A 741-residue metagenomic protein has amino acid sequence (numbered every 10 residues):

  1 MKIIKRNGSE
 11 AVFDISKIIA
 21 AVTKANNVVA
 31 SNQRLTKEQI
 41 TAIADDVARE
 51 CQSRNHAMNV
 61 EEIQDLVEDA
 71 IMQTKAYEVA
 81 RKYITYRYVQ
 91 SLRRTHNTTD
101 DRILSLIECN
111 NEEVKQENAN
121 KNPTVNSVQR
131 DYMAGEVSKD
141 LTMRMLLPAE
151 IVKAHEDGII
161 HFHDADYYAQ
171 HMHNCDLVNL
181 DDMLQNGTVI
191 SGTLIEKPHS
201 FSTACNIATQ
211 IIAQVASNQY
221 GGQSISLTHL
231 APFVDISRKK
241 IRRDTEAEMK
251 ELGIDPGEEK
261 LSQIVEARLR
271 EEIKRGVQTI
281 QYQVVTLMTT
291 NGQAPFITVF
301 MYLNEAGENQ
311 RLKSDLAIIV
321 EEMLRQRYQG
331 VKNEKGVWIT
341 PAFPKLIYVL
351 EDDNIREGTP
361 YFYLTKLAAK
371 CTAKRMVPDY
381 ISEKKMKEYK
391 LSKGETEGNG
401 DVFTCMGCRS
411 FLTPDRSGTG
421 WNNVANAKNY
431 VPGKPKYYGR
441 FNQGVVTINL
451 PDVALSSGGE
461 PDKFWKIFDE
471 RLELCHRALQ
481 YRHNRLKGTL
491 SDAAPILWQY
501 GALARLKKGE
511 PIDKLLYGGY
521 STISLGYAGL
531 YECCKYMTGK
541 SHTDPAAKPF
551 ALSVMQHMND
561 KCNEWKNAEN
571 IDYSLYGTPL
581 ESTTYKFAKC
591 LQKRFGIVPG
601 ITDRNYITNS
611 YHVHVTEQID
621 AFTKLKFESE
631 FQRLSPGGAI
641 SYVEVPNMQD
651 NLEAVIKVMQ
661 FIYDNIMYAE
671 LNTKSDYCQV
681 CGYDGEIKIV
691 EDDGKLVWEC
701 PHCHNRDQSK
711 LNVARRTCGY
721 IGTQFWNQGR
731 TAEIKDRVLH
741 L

Functional and structural regions predicted by a protein language model:
M1-L106, K735-H740: Charged, amphipathic alpha-helical regulatory modules used for macromolecular assembly or allosteric control
D14, K695, T717-Y720: Conformational switch/transducer regions in large eukaryotic molecular machines and scaffolds
T23, H476, Q480, Y531-K535: Amphipathic, well-packed alpha-helical segments that form the structural scaffold of globular domains
V89-G519, K540, D544-R706, N712: Conserved catalytic cores of very large enzyme subunits
I273, Q281, K535-Y536, R730-D736: Metallocofactor- and cofactor-centric catalytic cores in central/energy metabolism, strongly enriched
I523-Y536, Q556, R716: Contiguous, well-ordered alpha-helical segments that form the cores/surfaces of helical PPI scaffolds
H702-L741: Long insertion/accessory domains within large nucleic-acid-processing enzymes
